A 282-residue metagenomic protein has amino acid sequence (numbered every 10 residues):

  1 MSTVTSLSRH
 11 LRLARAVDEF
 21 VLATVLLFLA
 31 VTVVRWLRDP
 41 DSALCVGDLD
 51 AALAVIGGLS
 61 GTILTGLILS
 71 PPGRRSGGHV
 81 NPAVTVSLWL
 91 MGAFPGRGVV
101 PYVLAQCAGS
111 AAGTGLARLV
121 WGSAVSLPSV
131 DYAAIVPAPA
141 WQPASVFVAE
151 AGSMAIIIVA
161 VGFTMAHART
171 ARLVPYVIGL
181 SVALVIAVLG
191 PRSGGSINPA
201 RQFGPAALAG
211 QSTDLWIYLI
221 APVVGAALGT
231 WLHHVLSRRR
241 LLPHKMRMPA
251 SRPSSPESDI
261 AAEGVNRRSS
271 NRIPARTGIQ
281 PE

Functional and structural regions predicted by a protein language model:
M1-E282: Membrane-interface helix-loop junctions and terminal tails of multi-pass membrane proteins
